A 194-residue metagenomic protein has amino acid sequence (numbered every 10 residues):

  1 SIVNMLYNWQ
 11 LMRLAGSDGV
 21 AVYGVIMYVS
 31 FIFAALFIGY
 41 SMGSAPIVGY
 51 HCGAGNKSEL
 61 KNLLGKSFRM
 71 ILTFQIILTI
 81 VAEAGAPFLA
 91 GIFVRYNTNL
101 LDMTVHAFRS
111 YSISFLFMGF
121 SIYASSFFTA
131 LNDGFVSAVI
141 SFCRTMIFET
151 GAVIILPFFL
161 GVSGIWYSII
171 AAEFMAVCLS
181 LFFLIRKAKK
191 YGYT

Functional and structural regions predicted by a protein language model:
S1-Y28, I32, Y50, F88-T98 (+1 more regions): Helix-terminus/linker motif at the lipid-water interface of multi-pass membrane proteins
N4, N8, A86-P87, E149 (+2 more regions): Alpha-helical transmembrane segments of polytopic integral membrane proteins, especially the permease/helical cores
N8, V22-I80, A84-A86, M118-I140: Small-residue-rich hydrophobic transmembrane alpha-helices
I38-S41, Y111-A130, V136-M146, A152 (+1 more regions): Short runs within selected transmembrane alpha-helices of multi-pass transporters and secretion channels
V48-S114, I155-T194: Short alpha-helical transmembrane segments in multi-pass integral membrane proteins
I92, F148-E149: Alpha-helical transmembrane segments of compact multi-pass small-molecule transporters, enriched in specific families
